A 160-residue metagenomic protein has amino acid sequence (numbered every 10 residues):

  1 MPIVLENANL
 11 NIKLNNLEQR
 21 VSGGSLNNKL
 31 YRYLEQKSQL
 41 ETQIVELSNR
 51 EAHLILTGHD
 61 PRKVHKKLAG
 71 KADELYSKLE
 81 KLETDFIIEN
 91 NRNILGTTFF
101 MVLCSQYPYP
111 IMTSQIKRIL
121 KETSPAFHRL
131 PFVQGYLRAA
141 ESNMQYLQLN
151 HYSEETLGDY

Functional and structural regions predicted by a protein language model:
M1-K71: A non-transmembrane, solvent-exposed segment enriched in polar/low-complexity residues
N27-K37, S77, E89-F99: Charged heptad-repeat coiled-coil "stalk" segments of single-pass membrane proteins that scaffold or bridge
E46, R50, K81, S114-E122: Long, acidic serine/threonine- and proline-rich intrinsically disordered regions
P61-V64, L68, L75, M112 (+2 more regions): Residue-level recognition of alpha-helical structural elements
K71-E80, Y109-I116: Helix-turn-helix repeat elements of alpha-solenoid scaffolds
K81-I87: A short, acidic, amphipathic alpha-helical segment used as a generic capping/interface helix at domain edges
I88-N91, L95-Y160: Charged, long alpha-helical assembly modules
